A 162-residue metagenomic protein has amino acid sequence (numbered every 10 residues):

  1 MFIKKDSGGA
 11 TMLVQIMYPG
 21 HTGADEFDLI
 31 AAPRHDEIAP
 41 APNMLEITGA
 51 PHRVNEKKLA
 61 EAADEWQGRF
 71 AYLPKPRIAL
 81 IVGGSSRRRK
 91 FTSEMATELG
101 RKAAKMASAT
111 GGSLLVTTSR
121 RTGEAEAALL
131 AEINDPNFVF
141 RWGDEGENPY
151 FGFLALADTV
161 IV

Functional and structural regions predicted by a protein language model:
M1-M12: Glycosyltransferases and closely related glycan-assembly transferases that use nucleotide-activated donors
M12, L29, R77, S113 (+1 more regions): Structural motif
L13-M17, P33: Short beta-strand elements of ligand-binding domains
A24-T92: A nucleotide-sugar donor-handling region in carbohydrate enzymes
E65, K75-I81, S85-G123: Conserved catalytic-core segment of nucleotide-activated headgroup transferases in glycan assembly
K90-T92, A125-L130, P149-F153: Short, well-ordered secondary-structure micro-motifs
G111-D144: Catalytic donor nucleotide-activated moiety binding site of glycosyltransferases and closely related
N148-V162: A donor-sugar binding/catalytic signature common to diverse glycosyltransferases and related nucleotide-sugar
